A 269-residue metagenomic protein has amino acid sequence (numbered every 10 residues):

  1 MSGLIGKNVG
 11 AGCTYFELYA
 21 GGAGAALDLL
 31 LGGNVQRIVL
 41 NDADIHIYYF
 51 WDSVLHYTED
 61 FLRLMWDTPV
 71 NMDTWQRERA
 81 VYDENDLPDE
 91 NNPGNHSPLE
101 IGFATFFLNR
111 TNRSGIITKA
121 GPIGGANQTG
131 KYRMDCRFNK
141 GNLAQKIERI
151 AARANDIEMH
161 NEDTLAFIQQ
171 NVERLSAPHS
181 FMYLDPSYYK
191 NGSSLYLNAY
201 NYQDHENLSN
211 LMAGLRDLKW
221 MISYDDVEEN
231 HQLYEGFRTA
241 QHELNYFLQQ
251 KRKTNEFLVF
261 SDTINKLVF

Functional and structural regions predicted by a protein language model:
G3, G10, L55-Y183, S187-S193 (+2 more regions): SAM-dependent nucleic-acid methyltransferase catalytic core
N8-D73: Conserved S-adenosyl-L-methionine
A11-Y15, V35-R37, A154-I157, M212-W220: Short active-site oxyanion
G21, W51, F106, W220 (+1 more regions): A residue-level signal for conserved active-site and pocket-lining positions in enzyme catalytic cores
G22-A25, D44-H46, T111-S114, T164-F167 (+4 more regions): Short, solvent-exposed loop/turn segments at secondary-structure junctions
L27-L29, F50, Q170-N171, G192-Y196 (+1 more regions): A short acidic (Asp/Glu
I38, M159, T239-Q241: Conserved beta-strand scaffold positions in the cores of enzyme catalytic domains, especially in NTP/NDP-utilizing
L197-F269: Long, positively charged, glycine-interspersed low-complexity recognition regions
